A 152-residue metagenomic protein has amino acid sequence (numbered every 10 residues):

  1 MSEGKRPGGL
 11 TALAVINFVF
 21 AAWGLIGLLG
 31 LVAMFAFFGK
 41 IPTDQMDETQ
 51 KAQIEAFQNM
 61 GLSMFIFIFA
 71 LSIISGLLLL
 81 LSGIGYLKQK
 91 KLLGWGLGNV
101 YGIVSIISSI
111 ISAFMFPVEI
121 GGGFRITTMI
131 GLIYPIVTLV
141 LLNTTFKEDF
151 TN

Functional and structural regions predicted by a protein language model:
S2-N152: Topology signature of small-to-medium multi-pass alpha-helical membrane proteins
